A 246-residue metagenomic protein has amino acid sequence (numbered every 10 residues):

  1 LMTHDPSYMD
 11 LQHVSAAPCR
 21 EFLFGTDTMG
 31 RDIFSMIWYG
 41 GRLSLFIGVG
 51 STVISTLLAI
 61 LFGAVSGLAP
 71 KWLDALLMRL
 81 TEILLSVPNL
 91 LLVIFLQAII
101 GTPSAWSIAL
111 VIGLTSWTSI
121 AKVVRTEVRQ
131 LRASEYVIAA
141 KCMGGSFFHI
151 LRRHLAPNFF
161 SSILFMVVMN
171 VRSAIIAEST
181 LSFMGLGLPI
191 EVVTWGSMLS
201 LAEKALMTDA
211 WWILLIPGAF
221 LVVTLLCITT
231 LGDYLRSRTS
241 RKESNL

Functional and structural regions predicted by a protein language model:
L1-T28, M184-V193: Hydrophobic alpha-helical transmembrane segments of membrane transport/permease proteins and related membrane-embedded
L23, D27, G67-L68, L73-Q130: Generic hydrophobic transmembrane alpha-helix motif, especially the helices
I33-L68: Transmembrane alpha-helix signature in integral membrane proteins
F34-I47, A98-S119, W212-G218: Loop-to-helix entry region at the N-terminal start of transmembrane alpha-helices in multi-pass membrane transporters
A64, I94-A98, I112, K122 (+4 more regions): Transmembrane alpha-helix boundary and packing residues in multipass membrane permease domains and related
A98-I100, V128, M169, A177-I216 (+2 more regions): Glycine-rich helix-loop "coupling/hinge" segments at transmembrane-helix boundaries in multipass transporters
S104, T115, V168-V171, A210-L246: C-terminal transmembrane helix and the adjacent membrane-cytosol boundary/short C-terminal tail of inner/organellar
